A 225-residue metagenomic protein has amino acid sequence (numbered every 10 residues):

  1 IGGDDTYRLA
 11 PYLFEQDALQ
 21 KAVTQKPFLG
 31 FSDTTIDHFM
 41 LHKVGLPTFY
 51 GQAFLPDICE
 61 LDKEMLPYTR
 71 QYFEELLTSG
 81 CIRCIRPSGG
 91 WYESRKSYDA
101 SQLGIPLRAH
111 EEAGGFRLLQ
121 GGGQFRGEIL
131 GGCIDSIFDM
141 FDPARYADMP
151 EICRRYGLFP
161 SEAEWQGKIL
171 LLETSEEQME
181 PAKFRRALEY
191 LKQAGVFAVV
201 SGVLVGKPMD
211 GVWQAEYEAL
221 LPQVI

Functional and structural regions predicted by a protein language model:
I1, L29, I169-E173, L204: Structural motif
I1-A10, F31: N-terminal glycine-rich "phosphate-gripper" loop used for MgATP/nucleotide binding and carboxylate activation
Y7-A10, H38, E74, I134-D142 (+2 more regions): Predominant activation on well-ordered alpha-helical scaffold segments within soluble catalytic domains
L13-K43, P47-L55: Short, acidic/small-residue loops that bind anionic groups at enzyme active sites
P47-D135: Conserved anion/nucleotide-ligand pocket segment
I129-P181: Oxyanion-binding "anion nests"
T174-I225: C-terminal active-site/capping subdomain that shapes the small-molecule cofactor and substrate pocket of enzyme
